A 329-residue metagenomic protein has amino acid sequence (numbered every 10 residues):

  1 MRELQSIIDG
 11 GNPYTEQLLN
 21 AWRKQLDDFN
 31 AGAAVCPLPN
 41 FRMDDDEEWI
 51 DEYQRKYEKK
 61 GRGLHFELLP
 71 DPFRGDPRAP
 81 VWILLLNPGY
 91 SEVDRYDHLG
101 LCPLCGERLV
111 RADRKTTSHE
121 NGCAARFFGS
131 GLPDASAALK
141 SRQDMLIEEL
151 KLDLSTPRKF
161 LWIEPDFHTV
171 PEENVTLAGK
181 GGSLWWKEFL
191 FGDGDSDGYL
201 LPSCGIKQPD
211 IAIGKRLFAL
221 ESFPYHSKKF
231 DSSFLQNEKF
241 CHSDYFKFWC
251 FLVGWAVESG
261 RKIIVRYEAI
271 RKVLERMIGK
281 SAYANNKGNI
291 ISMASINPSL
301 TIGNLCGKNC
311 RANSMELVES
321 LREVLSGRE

Functional and structural regions predicted by a protein language model:
M1-L38, L161, H168-G179, F230-V257 (+1 more regions): C-terminal capping/extension of enzyme domains
Q25-W49, V175-T176, S183-A219: Long, low-complexity, polar/charged, intrinsically disordered or flexibly structured peripheral segments
N30-R78: An N-terminal domain-cap segment
D45-R62, A212-Y245: Charged, often glycine-rich, active-site loop that binds/positions anionic groups
E58-K207, S281-P298: Adenosine ribonucleotide-centric catalytic and binding domains
K60-L64, L252-R261: Conserved beta-strand->loop/alpha-helix structural units within folded catalytic cores of enzymes with alpha/beta
V81-L85, A212-I213, L217-E221, K262-Y267: A structural signal for short, well-ordered beta-strand segments and their strand-loop junctions that often border
N87-S91, F223-S227, E268-V273, P298: Short, solvent-exposed loop/turn segments at secondary-structure junctions
